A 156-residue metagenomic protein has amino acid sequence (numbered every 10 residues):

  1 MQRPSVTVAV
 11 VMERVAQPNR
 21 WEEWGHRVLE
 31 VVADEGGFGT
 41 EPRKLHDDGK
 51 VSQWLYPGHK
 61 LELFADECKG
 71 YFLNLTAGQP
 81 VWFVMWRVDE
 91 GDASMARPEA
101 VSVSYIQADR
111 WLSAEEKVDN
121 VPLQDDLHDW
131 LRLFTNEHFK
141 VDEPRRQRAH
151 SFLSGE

Functional and structural regions predicted by a protein language model:
M1-L123, K140-E156: Terminal targeting/leader modules
L127-F139: Amphipathic alpha-helical interface segments used for dimerization/assembly
